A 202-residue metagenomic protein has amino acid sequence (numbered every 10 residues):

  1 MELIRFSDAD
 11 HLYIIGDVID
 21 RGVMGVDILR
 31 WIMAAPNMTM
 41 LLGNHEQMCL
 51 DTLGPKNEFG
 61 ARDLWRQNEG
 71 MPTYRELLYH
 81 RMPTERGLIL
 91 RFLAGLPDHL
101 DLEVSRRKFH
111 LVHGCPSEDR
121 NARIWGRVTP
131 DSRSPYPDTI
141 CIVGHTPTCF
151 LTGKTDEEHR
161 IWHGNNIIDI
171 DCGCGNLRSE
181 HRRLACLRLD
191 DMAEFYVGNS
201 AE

Functional and structural regions predicted by a protein language model:
M1-L29: N-terminal active-site segment of His-dependent metallophosphoesterases
H11, I15, I19, A35-G54 (+1 more regions): A short, conserved beta-to-alpha structural element at the edge of catalytic cores that scaffolds binding
L12-G16, M40-G43, V112, C141-T146 (+1 more regions): Active-site neighborhood of phospho(di)ester-bond hydrolases with catalytic His/Asp-centered motifs
D20, Q47, P116, T148 (+1 more regions): Short, glycine/acidic-enriched loop or turn micro-motifs at the edges of active sites
G22-D27, L50, R120, L151: Short N-terminal helix/helix-N-cap motif within the alpha/beta-hydrolase-1
G25-D101, R106-R107: Active-site neighborhood of divalent metal-dependent phosphoester bond hydrolases
M82-G153: His/acidic metal-ligating clusters that form di-metal
S134-E202: Acidic, His/Gly-rich catalytic cores of divalent-metal-dependent hydrolytic chemistry
